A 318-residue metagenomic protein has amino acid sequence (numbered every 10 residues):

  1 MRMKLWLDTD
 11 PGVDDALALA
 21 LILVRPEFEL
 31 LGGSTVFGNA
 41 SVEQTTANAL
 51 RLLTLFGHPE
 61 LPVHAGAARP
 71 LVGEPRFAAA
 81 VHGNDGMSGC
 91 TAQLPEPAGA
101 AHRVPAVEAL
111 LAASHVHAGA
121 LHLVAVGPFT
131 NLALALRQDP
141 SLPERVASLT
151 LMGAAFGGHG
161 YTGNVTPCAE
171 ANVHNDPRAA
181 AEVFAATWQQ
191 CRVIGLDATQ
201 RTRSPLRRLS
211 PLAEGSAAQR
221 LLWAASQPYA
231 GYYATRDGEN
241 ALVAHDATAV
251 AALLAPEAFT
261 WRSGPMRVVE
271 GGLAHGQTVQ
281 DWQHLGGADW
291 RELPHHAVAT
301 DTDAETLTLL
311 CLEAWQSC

Functional and structural regions predicted by a protein language model:
M1-R2, E29-L30, H174-D176, Q190-C318: Conformational coupling and interaction surfaces
R2-T9, V13-R51, D85, T91-R201: Active-site histidine-anchored catalytic micro-motif
M3, T46-V116, L293-T306, L312-Q316: Metal-dependent C-N hydrolase catalytic cores
L17-L19, Q44-T45, E74-R76, V279-D281 (+1 more regions): Short, glycine/acidic-enriched capping/hinge loops at junctions between secondary-structure elements
A40-Q44, L71-V72, A155-H159, R267-L285: Short, mixed-charge aromatic SLiMs
V42, V72-P75, T202-P205: Short Asp/Glu-rich motifs
V63, V183, V250: A residue-level signal for conserved active-site and pocket-lining positions in enzyme catalytic cores
R76-G83, G163-P167, R208-S210: Short, surface-exposed amphipathic charged segments that create phosphate/polyanion-binding patches used for binding
